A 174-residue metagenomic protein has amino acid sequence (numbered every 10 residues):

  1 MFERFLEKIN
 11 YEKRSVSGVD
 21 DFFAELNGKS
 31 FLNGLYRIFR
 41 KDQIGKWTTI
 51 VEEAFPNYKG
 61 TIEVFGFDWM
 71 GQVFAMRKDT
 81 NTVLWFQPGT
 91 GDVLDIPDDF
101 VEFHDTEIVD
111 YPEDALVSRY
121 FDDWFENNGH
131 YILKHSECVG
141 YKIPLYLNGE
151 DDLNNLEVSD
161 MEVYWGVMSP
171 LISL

Functional and structural regions predicted by a protein language model:
M1-V83, V139-L174: A surface-exposed partner-binding patch
K29-S30, Y58, Q72, E107-D114 (+1 more regions): Short secondary-structure junctions and interdomain/linker hinges
L35, D92-L94, N127: Bulky hydrophobic/aromatic packing residues
K41-G45, Q87, D105, F125-E126: Charge-rich, low-complexity amphipathic helices in intrinsically disordered tails/linkers adjacent to domains
D79-T82, I96, F103-T106, D122-E137: Short, highly charged low-complexity linear segments
L84-R119: Compact, glycine/acidic-enriched structural inserts
P112-N155: Mixed-charge (acidic/basic) macromolecular-recognition segments
